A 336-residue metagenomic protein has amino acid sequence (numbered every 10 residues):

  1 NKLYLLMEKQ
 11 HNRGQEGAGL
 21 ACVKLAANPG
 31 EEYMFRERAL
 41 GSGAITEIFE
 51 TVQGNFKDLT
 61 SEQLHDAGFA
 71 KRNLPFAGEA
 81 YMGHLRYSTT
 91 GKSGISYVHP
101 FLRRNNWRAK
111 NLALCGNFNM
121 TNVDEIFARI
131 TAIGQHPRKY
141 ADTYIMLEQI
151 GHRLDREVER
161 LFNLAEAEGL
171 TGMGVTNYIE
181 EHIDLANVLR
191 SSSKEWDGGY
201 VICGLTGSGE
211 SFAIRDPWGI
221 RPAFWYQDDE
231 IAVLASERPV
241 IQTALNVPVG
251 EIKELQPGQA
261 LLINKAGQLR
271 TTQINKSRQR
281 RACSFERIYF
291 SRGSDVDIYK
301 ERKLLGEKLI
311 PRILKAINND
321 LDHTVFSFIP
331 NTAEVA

Functional and structural regions predicted by a protein language model:
N1-Q256, L262-P330: Conserved short alpha-helical segments that host acidic/polar catalytic motifs at enzyme active sites
A333: C-terminal substrate/ligand-recognition segments
A336: Short Gly/Thr/Asp-enriched flexible loops that form oxyanion-binding sites at enzyme active sites
